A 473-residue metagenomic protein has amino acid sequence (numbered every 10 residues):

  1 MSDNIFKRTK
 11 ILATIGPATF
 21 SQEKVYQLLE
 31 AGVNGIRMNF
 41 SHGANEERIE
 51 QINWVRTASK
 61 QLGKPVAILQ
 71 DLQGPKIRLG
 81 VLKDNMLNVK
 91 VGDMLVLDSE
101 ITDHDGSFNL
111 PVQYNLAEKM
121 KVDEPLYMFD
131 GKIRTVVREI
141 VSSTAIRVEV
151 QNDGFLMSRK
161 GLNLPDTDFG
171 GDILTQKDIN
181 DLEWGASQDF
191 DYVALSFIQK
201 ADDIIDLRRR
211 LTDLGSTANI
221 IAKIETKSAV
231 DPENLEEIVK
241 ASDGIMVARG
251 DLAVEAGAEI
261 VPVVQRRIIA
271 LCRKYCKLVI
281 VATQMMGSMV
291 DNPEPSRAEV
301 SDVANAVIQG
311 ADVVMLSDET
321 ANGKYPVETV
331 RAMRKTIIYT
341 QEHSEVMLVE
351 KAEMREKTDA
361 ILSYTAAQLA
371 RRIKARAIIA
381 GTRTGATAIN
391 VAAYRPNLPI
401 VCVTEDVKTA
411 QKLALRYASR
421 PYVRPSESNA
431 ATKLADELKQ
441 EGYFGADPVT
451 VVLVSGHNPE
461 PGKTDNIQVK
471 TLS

Functional and structural regions predicted by a protein language model:
M1-S473: Non-catalytic helical/linker scaffolds that mediate oligomerization, partner binding, and domain coupling around large
